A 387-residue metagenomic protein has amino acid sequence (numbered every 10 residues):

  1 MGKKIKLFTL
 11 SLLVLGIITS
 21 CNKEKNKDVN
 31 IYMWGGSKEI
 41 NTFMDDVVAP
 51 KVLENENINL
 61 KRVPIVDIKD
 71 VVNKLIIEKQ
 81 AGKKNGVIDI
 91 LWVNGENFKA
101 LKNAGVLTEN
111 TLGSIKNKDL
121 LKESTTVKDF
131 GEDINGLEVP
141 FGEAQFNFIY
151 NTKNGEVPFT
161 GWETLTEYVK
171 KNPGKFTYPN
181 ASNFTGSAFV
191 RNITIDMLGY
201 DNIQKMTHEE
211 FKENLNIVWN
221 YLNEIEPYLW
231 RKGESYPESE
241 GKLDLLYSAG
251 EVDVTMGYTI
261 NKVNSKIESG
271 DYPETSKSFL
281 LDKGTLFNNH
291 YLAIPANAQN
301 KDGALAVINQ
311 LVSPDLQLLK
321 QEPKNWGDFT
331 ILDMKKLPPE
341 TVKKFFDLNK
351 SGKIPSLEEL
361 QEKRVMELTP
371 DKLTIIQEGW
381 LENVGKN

Functional and structural regions predicted by a protein language model:
M1-F8: Bacterial N-terminal signal peptides that target proteins for export
I17-S20: C-terminal motif of bacterial Sec signal peptides marking the signal peptidase cleavage site
E24-A100: Early extracytoplasmic/lumenal segment of secretory-pathway proteins
G36-D45, V66-D70, W92-K242: Extracytoplasmic ligand-binding site segments that recognize negatively charged/polar headgroups
I58, Q80-I90, V106, N172-K175 (+1 more regions): Alpha-to-beta junction loops
R231-N297: Extracytoplasmic/periplasmic substrate-binding proteins
T285, H290-L360: Mature extracytoplasmic/periplasmic domains
G352-N387: Conserved C-terminal helix/tail region of periplasmic/extracytoplasmic solute-binding proteins
